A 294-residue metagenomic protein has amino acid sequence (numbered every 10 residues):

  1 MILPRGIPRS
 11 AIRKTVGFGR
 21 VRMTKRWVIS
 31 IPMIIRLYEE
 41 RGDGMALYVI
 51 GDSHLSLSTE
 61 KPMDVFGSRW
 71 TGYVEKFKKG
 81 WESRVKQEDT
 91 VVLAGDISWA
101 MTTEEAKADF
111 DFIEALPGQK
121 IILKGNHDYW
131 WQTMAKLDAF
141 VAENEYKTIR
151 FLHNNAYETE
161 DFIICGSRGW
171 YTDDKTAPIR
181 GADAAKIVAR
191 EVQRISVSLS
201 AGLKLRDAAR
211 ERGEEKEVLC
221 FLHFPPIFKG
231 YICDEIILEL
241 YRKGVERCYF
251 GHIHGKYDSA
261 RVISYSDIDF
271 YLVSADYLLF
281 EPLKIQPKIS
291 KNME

Functional and structural regions predicted by a protein language model:
M1, G6, S10-R13, V21-R22 (+2 more regions): A cross-taxon signal for low-complexity, glycine/charged-rich
A46, T59-T159, D234-V245, F250 (+2 more regions): Core catalytic region of metal-dependent phosphoesterases/phosphodiesterases, especially metallo-beta-lactamase-like
L47-V49, V92, I164, L219-F221 (+1 more regions): Structural motif
I50-S56, F221-I227, V245-Y257: Histidine-centered catalytic micro-motifs
S53-L55, E60, Q132-Y231, I289-S290: Conserved catalytic scaffold of divalent metal-dependent phosphoesterases
C248-D269, S274-E281, I285-P287: Acidic, low-complexity terminal tails and accessory targeting/binding regions of phosphate-metabolizing enzymes
